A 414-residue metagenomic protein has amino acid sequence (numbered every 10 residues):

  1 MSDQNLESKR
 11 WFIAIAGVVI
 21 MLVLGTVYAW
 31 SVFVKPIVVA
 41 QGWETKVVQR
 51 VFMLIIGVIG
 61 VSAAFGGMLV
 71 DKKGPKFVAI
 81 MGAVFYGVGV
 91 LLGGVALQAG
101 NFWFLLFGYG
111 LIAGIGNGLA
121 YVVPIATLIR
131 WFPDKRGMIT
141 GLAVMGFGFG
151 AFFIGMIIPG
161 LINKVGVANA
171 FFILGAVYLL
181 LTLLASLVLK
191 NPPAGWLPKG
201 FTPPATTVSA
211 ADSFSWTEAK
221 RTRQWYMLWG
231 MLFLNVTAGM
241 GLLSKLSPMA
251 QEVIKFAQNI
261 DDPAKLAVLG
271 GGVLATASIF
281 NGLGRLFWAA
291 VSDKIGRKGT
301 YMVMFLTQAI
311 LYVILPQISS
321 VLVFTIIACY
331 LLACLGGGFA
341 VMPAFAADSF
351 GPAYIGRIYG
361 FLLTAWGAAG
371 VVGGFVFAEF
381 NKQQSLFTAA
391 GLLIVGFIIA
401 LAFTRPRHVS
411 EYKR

Functional and structural regions predicted by a protein language model:
Y28, I56-A64, F152, S278-L286 (+2 more regions): Residue-level signature of mid-helix packing/kink "hotspots" within the transmembrane helices of 12-pass Major
W30-K35, T217-A290, G373: Extracytoplasmic gate region of multi-pass secondary transporters
I37, G118-F132, I139-T140, G337-F350: Intracellular juxtamembrane helix-capping segments at the cytosolic ends of symmetry-related transmembrane helices
S62-P75, R285-G296: Helix-to-loop junctions at the C-terminal end of transmembrane segments in multipass secondary transporters
V84-A99, T307-S319: C-terminal ends and interior cores of transmembrane alpha-helices in multi-pass membrane transporters/permeases
F147-A194, Q383: Helix-loop-helix hairpin linking two adjacent transmembrane segments in secondary transporters
A151, S349-N381: A late C-terminal transmembrane helix in Major Facilitator Superfamily
L232-G241, V268-F345: C-terminal transmembrane helical hairpin of 12-TM major facilitator-type secondary transporters
